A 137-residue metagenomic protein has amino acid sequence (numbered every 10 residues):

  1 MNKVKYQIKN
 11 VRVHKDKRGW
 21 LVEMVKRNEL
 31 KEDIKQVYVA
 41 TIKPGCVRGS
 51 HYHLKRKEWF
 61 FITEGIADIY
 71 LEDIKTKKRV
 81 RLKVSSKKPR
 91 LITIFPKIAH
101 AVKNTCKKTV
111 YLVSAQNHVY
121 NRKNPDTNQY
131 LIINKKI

Functional and structural regions predicted by a protein language model:
M1-L91, T105-I137: Non-catalytic, conserved peripheral segments adjacent to functional cores
H100: Glycine-centered loop/turn positions within well-structured domains that cap or flank conserved ligand/cofactor-binding
